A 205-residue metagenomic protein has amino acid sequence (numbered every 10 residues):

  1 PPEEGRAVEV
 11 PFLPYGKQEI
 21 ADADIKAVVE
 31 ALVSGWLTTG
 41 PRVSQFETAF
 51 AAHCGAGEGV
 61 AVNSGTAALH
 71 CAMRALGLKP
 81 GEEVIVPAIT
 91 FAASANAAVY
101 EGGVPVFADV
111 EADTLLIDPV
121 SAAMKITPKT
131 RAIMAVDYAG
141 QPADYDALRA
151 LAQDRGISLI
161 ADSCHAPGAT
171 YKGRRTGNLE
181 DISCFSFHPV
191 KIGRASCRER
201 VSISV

Functional and structural regions predicted by a protein language model:
P1-L37, P41: N-terminal "arm"/small-domain region of PLP-dependent enzymes with the aminotransferase-like
K17-Q18, D109, Y138, R200: Conserved donor-binding loops in enzymes that form glycosidic bonds
W36-E83, A97-E101, V106-D109, R174: Phosphate-binding glycine-rich loop
T48, D146-R149, R174, R198: Active-site phosphate/pyrophosphate- and oxyanion-stabilizing loops and adjacent acidic/basic residues in soluble
R74-D154, S158-S163, T170: PLP-dependent aminotransferase-like
A161-R194: Conserved active-site segment immediately N-terminal to the catalytic lysine that forms the internal aldimine
E199-V205: Positively charged, low-complexity/disordered segments
